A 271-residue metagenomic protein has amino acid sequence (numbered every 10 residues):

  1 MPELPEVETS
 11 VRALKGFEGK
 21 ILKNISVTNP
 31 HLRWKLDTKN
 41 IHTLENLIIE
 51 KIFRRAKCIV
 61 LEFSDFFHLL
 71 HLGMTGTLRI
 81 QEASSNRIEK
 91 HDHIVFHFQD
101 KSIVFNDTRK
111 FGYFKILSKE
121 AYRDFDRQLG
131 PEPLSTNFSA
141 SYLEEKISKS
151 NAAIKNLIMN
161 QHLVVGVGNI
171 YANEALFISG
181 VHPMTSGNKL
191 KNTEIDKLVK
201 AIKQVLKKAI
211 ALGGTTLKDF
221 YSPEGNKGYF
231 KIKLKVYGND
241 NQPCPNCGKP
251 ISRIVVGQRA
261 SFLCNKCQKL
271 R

Functional and structural regions predicted by a protein language model:
M1, G130-E132, S222, C244: Intrinsic-disorder/low-complexity coil detector
M1-L4, P133, N137, E144 (+1 more regions): Generic detection of long, well-ordered alpha-helical segments
M1-N106, K110-G112, P243, R259-R271: A cross-family signal for N-terminal binding/gating loops and helix N-caps that shape access to the active site
I21-N40, E45, E50-F53, L69 (+1 more regions): Basic, nucleic-acid-binding surfaces and adjacent catalytic neighborhoods in DNA/RNA-processing proteins
S64-G166, Y171-A172, L176-I178, S186: Phosphate/anion-contacting hairpin/loop surfaces
